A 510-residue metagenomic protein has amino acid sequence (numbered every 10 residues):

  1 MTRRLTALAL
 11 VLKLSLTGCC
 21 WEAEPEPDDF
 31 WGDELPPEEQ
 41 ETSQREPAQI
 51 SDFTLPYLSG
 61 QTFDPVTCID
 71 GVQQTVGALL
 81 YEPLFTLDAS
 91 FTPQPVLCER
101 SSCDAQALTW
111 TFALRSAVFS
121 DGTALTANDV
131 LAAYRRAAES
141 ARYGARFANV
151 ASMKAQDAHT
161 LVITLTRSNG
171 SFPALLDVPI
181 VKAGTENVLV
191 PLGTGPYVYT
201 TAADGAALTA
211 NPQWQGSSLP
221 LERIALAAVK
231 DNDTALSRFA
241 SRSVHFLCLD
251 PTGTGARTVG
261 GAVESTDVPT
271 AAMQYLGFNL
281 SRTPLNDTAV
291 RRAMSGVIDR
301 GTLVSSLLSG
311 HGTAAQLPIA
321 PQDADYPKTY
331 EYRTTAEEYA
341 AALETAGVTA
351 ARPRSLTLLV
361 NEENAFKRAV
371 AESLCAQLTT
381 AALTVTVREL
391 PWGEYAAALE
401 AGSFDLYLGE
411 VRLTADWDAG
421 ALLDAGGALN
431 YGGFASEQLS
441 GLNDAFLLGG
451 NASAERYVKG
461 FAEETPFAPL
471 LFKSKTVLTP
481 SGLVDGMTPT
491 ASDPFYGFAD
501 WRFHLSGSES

Functional and structural regions predicted by a protein language model:
P56-A105, R135, L192: N-terminal lobe/hinge region of extracytoplasmic solute-binding protein
K154, T200-A207, A225-R282, E410: Extracellular/periplasmic solute-recognition and catalytic clefts
L165-A225, D231-T234: Gly/Pro-rich hinge or "lid" segments in bacterial periplasmic/extracellular proteins
S281-D323, V458-P466: Periplasmic-binding protein-like
G296, G312-A346, N364-K367: Structural transition elements
A346-L413: Ligand/substrate-recognition segments at binding pockets and active sites
T386, P391-Y395, G420-L483, G507-S510: Extracytoplasmic/peripheral linker and loop segments enriched in polar/acidic and small residues with frequent Thr/Pro
P480-S510: Long beta-strand-rich cores associated with HINT superfamily self-processing modules
